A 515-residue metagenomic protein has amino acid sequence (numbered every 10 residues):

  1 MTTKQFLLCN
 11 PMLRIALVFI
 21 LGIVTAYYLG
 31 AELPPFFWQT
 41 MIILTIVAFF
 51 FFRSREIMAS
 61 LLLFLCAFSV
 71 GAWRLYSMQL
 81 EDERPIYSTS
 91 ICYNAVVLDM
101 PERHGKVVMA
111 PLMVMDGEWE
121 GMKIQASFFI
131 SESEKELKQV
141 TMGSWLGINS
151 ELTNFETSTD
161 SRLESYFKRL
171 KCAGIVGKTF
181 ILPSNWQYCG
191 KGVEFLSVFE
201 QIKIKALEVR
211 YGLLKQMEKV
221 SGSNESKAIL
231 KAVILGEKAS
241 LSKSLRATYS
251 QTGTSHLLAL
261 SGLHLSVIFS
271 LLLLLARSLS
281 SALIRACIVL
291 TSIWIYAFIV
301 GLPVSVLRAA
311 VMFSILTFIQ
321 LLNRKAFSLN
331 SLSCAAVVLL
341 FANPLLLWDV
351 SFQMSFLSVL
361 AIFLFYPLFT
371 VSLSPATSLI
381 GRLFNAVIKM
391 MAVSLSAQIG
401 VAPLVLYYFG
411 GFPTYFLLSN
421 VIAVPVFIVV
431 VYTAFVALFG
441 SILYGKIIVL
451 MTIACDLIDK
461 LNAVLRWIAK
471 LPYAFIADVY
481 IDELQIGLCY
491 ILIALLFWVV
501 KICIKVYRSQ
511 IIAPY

Functional and structural regions predicted by a protein language model:
T2-A16, I86-Y87, L379-I399, L418-V421 (+1 more regions): Functional transmembrane helices that form membrane-embedded active or gating regions
T2-F6, F195-Q216, F369, A376 (+4 more regions): Short helical patches
T2-Q5, L62-H256: Membrane-interface helix/helix-cap signal primarily in integral membrane proteins
F6-F50, C455-W498: Membrane-embedded alpha-helical segments of integral membrane proteins
R14, G22, G30, S54-L61 (+3 more regions): Hydrophobic alpha-helical transmembrane segments in multi-pass membrane proteins
M41-S77: OB/S1-fold single-stranded nucleic-acid-binding modules and their adjacent gly/ser/pro-rich low-complexity linkers
Y188-I204, Q251, L406-I422, Y432-L488: Membrane-interface amphipathic/re-entrant loop segments adjacent to transmembrane helices in multi-pass membrane
K215, A232, A247, I293 (+5 more regions): Short amphipathic alpha-helical coupling elements at transmembrane boundaries
